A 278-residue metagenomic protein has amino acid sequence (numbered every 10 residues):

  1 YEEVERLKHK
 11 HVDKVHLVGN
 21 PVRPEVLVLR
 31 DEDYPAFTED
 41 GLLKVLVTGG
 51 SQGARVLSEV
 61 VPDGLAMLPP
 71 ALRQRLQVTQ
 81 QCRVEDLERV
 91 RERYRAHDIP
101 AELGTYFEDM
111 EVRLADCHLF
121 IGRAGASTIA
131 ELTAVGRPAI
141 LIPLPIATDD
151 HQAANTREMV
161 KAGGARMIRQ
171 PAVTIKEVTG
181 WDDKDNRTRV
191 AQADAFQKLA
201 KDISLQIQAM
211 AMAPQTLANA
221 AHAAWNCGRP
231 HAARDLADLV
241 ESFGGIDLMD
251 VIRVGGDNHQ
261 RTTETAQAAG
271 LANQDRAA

Functional and structural regions predicted by a protein language model:
Y1-L29: Active-site-proximal region of nucleotide-activated glycan assembly enzymes, centered on histidine/acidic-rich loops
E2-K8, R89, T128-I129, D149-T156: Short, glycine/polar-rich helix-capping loops at beta-to-alpha or helix-loop-helix junctions that flank or form
V4-V15, R89-A96, R113, L132: Short loop/helix-cap segments at secondary-structure boundaries that form the rim of catalytic
E25, A162, R166-P230, S242: Leloir-type glycosyltransferase catalytic cores
D31-F120, A153-R157, K161, I168-D182 (+3 more regions): Donor-nucleotide binding loops and adjacent catalytic segments primarily of GT-B fold Leloir glycosyltransferases
G104, R123, L141-I142: A short structural motif in glycosyltransferase catalytic domains
A115-A130, R137-P138: Acidic donor-binding loop of glycosyltransferase active sites
Q192-A193, A209-A278: C-terminal amphipathic helix plus adjacent low-complexity, charged tail appended to glycosyltransferase catalytic
